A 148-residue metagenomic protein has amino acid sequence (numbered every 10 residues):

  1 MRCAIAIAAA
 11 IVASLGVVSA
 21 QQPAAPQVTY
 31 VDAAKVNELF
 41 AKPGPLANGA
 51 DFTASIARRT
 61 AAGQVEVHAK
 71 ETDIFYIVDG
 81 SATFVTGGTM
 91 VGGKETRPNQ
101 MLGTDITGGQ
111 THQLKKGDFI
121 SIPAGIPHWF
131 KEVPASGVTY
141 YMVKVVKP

Functional and structural regions predicted by a protein language model:
M1-A8: Bacterial N-terminal signal peptides that target proteins for export
A4, L15-K70: A short, N-terminal "cap"/entry segment at the start of jelly-roll beta-barrel domains of the cupin/DSBH fold
E66, D73-Y76, T111-H112, F119-I120: His/acidic/aromatic-lined binding-pocket segments of jelly-roll/cupin-type domains and related regulatory beta-sandwich
A69-M90, T96-D105: Short, conserved beta-strand element in jelly-roll/cupin
M90-G92, S136-G137: Short, surface-exposed beta-strand-loop junctions and turns on beta-sheet-rich folds
L114-V133: Conserved metal-binding segment of the jelly-roll/cupin
A135-P148: A short hydrophobic beta-strand segment most commonly corresponding to one strand of the jelly-roll/cupin
